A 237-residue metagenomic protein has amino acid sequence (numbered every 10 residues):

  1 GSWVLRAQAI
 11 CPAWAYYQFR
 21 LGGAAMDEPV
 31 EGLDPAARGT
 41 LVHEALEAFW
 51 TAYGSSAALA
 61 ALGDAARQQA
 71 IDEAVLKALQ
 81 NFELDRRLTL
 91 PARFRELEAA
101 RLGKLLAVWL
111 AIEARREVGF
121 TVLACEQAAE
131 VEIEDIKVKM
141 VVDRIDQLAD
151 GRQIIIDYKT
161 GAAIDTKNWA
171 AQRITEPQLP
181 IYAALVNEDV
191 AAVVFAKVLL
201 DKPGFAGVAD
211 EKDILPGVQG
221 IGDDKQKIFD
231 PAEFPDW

Functional and structural regions predicted by a protein language model:
G1-W237: Structural signature of nuclease core domains in nucleic-acid processing machines
